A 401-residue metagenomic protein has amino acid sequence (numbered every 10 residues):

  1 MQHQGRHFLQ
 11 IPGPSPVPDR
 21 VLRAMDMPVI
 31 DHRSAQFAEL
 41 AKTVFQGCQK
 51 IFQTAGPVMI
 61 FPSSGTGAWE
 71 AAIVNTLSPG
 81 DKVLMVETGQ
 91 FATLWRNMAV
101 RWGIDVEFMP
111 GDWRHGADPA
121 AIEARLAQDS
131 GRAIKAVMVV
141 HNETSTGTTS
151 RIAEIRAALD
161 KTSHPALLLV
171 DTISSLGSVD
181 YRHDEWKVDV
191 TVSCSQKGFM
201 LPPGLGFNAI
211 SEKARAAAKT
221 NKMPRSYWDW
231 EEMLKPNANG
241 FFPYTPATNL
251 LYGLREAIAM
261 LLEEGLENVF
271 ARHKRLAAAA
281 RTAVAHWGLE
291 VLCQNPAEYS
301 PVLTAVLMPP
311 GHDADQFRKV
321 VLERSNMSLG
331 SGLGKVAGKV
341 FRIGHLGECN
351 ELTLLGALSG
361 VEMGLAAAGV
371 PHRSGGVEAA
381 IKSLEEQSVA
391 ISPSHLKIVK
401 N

Functional and structural regions predicted by a protein language model:
R6-P62, T66: A glycine-/small-polar-enriched, mobile loop at the entrance of the PLP active site in fold-type I
P16-V17, Q196-H286: Active-site C-terminal subdomain of aminotransferase-like
A55-L84, T88, A92-N97: Conserved beta-loop-alpha segment that forms the PLP phosphate-binding cup at the N-terminus of a helix
A117-G177, V190: Active-site phosphate-binding strand-loop segment of PLP-dependent enzymes
D184-Q196: Conserved active-site segment immediately N-terminal to the catalytic lysine that forms the internal aldimine
E290-R324: Conserved PLP-binding catalytic core of the aspartate aminotransferase-like
K335, K339-N401: PLP-dependent enzyme catalytic core of the Aspartate aminotransferase-like
